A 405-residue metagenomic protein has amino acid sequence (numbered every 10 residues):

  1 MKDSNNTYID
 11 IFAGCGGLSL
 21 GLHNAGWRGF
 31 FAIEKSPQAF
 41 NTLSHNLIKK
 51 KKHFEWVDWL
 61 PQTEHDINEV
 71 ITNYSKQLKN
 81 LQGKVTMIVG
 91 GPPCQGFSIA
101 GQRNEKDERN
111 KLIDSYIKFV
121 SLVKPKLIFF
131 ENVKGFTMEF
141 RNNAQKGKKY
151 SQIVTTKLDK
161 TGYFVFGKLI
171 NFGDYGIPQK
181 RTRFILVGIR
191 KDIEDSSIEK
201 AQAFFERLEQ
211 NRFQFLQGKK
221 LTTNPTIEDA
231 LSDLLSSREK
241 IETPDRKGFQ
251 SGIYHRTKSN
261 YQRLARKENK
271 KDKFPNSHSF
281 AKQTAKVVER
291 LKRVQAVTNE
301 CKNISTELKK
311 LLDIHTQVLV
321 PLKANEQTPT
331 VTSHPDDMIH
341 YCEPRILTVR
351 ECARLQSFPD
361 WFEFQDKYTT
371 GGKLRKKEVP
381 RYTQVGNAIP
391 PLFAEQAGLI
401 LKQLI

Functional and structural regions predicted by a protein language model:
M1-K2, A397: S-adenosyl-L-methionine-dependent nucleic acid methyltransferase catalytic domains
K2-L127, V133-Q152: Core alpha/beta nucleotide-donor-binding catalytic domains of modification enzymes
G16, P93-Q95, K134-G135, G173-G176 (+3 more regions): Short, solvent-exposed loop/turn segments at secondary-structure junctions
W27, G83, K180-R181, A324-Q327 (+1 more regions): Short, well-ordered loop/turn elements at secondary-structure boundaries
Y74-Q82, A100-K309: Class I S-adenosyl-L-methionine
G248-I405: C-terminal target-recognition/interaction regions appended to catalytic cores
